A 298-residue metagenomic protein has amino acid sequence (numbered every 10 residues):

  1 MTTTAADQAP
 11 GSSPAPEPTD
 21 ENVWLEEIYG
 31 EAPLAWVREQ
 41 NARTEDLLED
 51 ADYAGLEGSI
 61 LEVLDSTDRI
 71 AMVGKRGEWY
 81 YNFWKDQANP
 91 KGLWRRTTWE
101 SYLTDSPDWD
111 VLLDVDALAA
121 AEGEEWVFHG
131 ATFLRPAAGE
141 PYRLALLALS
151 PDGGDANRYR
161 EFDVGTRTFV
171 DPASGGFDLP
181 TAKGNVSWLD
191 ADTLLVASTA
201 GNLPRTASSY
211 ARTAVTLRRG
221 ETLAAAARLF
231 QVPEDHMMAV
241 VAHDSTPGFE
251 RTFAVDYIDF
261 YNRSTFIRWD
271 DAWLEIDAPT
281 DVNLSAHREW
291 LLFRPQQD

Functional and structural regions predicted by a protein language model:
M1-D298: Beta-propeller folds
